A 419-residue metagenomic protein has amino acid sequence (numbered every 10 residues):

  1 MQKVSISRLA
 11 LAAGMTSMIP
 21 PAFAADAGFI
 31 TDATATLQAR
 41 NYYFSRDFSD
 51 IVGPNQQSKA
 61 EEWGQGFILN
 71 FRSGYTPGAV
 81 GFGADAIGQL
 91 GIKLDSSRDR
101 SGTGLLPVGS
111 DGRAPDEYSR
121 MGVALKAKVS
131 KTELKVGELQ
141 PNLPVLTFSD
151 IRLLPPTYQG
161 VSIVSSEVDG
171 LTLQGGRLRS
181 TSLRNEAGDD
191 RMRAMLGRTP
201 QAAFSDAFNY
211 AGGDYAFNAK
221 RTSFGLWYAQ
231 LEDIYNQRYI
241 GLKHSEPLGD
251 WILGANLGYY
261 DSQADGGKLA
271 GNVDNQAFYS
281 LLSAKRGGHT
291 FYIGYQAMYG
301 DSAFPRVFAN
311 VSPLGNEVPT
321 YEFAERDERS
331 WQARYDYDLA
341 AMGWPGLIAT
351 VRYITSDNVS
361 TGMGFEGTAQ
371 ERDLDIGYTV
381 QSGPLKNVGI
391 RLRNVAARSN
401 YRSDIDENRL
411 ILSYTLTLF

Functional and structural regions predicted by a protein language model:
S7, A211, A333, L374-Y378 (+1 more regions): Outer-membrane beta-barrel "beta-signal"
A27-G28, S73-Y75, K126-V129, S165-E167 (+9 more regions): Residue-level signature of outer-membrane beta-barrel architecture
T31, E61-F67, E117-M121, P155-Q159 (+7 more regions): Residues that define the transmembrane beta-barrel architecture of outer-membrane proteins
N41-Y43, L134-F148, L173-G175, A211 (+5 more regions): Transmembrane beta-strand segments that form the barrel wall of outer-membrane beta-barrel proteins
F71-G104, D111-R191, Y215-K220, Y292-D301: Outer membrane beta-barrel
G78-F82, K131-K135, G170-Q174, S182 (+7 more regions): Repeated loop/turn-to-beta-strand initiation elements of outer-membrane beta-barrel proteins
F148-P155, S180-R184, A203-S205, Y228-Y239 (+4 more regions): Solvent-exposed loop/turn segments connecting transmembrane beta-strands in outer-membrane beta-barrel proteins
Q174-L196, F204, W251-R326, S330 (+1 more regions): Outer-membrane beta-barrel translocator/channel fold
